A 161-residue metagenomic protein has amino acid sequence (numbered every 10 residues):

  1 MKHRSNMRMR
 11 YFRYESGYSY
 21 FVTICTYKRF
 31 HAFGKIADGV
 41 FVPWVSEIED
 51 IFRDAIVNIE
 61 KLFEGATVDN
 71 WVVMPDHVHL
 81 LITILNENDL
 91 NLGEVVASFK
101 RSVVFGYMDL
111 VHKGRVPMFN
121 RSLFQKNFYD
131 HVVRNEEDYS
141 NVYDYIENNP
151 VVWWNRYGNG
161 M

Functional and structural regions predicted by a protein language model:
M1-M161: Short catalytic/metal-binding and nucleic-acid-binding patches
